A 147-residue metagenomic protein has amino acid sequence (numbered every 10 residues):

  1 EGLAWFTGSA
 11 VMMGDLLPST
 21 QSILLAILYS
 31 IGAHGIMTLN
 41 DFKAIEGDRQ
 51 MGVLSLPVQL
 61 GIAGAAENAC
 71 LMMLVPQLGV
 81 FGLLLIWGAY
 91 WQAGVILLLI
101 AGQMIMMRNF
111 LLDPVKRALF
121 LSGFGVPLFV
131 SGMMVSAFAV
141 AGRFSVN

Functional and structural regions predicted by a protein language model:
E1-N147: Multi-pass alpha-helical membrane architecture of UbiA-family and related isoprenoid/lipid prenyltransferases
